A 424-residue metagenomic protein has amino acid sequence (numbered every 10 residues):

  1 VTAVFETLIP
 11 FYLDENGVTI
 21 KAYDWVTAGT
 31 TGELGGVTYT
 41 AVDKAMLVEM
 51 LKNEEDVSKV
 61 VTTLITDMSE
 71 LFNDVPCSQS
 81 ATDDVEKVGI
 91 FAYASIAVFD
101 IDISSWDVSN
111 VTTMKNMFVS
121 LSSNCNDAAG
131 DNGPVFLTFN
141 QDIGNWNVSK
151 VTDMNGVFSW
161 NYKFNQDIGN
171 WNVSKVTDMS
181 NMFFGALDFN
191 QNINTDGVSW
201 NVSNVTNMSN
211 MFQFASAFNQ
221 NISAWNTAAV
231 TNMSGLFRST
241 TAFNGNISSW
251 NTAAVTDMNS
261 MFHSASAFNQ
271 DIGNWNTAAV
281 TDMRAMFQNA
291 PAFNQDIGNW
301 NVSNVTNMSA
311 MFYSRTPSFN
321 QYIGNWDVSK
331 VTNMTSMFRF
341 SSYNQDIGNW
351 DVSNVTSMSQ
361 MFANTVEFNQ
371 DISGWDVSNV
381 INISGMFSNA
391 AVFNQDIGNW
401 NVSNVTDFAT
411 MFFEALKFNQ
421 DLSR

Functional and structural regions predicted by a protein language model:
V4-R424: Negatively charged
